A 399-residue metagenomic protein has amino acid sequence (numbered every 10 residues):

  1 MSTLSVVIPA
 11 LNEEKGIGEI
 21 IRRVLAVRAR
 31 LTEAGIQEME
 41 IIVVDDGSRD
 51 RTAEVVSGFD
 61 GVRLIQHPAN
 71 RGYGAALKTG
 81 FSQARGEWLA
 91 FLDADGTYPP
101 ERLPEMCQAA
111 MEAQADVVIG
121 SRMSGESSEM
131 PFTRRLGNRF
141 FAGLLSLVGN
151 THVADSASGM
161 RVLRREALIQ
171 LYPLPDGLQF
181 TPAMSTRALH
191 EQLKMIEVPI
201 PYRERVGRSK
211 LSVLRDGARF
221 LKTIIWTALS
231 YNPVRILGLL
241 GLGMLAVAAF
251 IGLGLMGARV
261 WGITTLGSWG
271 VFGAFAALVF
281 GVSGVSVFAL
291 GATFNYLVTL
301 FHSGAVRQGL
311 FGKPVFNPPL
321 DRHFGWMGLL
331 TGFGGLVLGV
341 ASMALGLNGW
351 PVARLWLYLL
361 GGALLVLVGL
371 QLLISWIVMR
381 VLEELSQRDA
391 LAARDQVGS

Functional and structural regions predicted by a protein language model:
M1-A26, A34-I36: N-proximal low-complexity "stem/linker" segments adjacent to membrane-targeting elements
T3-S5, E40, A183: Cell-envelope/extracellular polymer assembly enzymes that use nucleotide-activated donors
V6, I17, V24, G80 (+9 more regions): Residue-level signature of catalytic and energy-coupling elements of molecular machines, predominantly ATP/GTP-dependent
E13-G16, S48, Y73, P99: Donor nucleotide-sugar binding loop of glycosyltransferases
I21, T32-G47, I65-Q66: Short beta-strand/loop segment that forms part of the nucleotide-sugar
I42-A53, G96: A conserved acidic beta->alpha catalytic loop
R63-Q83, W88-F91, T97-L178, P182 (+1 more regions): Acceptor/aglycone-binding surface of glycosyltransferases and processive sugar-polymer synthases
D176-S399: Hydrophobic helical membrane-anchoring modules
